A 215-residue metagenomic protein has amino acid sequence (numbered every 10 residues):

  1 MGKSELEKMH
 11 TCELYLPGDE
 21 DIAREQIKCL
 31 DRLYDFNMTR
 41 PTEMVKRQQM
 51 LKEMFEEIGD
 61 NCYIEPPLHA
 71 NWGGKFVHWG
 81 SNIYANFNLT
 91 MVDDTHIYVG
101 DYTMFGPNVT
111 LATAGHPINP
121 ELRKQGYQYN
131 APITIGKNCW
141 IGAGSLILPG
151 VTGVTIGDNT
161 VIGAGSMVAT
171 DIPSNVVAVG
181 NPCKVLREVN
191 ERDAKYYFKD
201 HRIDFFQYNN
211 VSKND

Functional and structural regions predicted by a protein language model:
M1-N61, C183-D215: Terminal amphipathic alpha-helical/low-complexity segments used for targeting or macromolecular assembly
P41, L68-I156, N181-P182, E188-F198: Flexible, glycine/small-residue-enriched loop-and-beta-strand segment within the central core of proteins
M50, P66-H69: Arg/Lys-rich RNA-binding interfaces used to dock onto structured RNA substrates
W140, V161, V177-V179: Short-chain dehydrogenase/reductase
G153-D158, A164, A169: Active-site/ligand-binding-proximal alpha/beta "capping" segment
